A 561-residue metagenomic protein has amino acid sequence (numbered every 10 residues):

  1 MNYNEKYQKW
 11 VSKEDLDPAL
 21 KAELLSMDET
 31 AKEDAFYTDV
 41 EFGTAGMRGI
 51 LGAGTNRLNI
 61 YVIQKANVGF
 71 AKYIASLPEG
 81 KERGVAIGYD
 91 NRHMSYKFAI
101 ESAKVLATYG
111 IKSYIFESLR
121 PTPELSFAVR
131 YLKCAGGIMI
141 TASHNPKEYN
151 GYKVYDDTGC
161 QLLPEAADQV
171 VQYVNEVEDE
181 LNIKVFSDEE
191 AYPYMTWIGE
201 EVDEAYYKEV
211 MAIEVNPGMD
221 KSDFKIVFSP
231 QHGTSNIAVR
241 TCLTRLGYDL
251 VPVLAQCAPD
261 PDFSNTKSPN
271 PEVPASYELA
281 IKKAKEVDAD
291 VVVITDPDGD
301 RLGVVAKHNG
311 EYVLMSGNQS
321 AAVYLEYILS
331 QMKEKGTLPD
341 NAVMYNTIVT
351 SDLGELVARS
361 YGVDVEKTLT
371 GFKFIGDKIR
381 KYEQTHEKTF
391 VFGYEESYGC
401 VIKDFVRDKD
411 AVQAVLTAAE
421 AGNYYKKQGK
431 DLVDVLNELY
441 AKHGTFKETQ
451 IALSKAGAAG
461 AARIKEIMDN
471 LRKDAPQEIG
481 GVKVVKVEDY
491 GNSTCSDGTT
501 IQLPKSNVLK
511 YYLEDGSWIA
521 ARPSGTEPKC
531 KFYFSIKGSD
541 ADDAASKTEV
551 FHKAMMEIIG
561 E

Functional and structural regions predicted by a protein language model:
N2-S102, Y192-I226, T234: An N-terminal, well-structured beta->alpha segment
E29-V40, N150-E278, K283-A284: Gly/Ser/Thr-enriched, mixed-charge loops and adjacent short helices that form phosphate/oxyanion-binding elements
F36-N56, A142-S143, P230-A238, P297 (+3 more regions): Conserved phosphate/anionic-ligand binding catalytic regions in large, soluble enzymes, centered on
A86-Y149, T244-R245, D249-V304: N-terminal small/polar loop signature for handling phosphorylated ligands or for N-terminal nucleophile
Y96-E101, S126-R130, E148-V154, I237-C242 (+9 more regions): Short acidic, glycine/serine/threonine-rich loops at helix termini
D157-C160, Q172, E178, K282-N346 (+1 more regions): Replace "Mg2+/Mn2+-dependent" with "divalent metal-dependent
K285, A289-V291, E311, Q331-R522 (+3 more regions): Phosphate-binding and adjacent anionic-ligand microenvironments
